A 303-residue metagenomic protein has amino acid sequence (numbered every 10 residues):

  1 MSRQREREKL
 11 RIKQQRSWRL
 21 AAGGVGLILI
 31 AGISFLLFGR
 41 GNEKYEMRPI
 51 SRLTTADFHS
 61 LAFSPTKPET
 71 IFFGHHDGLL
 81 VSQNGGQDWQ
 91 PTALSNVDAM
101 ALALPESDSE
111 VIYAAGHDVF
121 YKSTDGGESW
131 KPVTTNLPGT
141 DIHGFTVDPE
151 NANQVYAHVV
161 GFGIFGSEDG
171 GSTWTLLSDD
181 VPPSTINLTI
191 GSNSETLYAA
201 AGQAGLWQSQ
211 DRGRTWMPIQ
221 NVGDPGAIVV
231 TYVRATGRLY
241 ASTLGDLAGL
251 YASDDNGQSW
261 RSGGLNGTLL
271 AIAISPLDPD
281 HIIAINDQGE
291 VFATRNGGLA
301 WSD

Functional and structural regions predicted by a protein language model:
S2-D303: Extracellular glycan-interacting surfaces
